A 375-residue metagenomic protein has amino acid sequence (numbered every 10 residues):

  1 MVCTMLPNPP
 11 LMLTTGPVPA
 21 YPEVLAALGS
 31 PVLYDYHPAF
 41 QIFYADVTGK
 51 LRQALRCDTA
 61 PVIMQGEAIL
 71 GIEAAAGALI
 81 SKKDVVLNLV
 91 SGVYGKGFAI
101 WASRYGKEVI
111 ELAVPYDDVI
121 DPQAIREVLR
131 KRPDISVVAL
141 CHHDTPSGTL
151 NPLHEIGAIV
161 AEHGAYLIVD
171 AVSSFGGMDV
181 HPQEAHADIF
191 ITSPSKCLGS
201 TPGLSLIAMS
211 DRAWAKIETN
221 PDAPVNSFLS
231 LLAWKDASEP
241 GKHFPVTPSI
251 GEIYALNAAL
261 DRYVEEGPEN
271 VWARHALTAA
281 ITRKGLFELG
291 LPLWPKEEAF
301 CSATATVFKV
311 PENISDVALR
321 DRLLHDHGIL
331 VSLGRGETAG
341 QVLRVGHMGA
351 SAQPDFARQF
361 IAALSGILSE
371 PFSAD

Functional and structural regions predicted by a protein language model:
P9-Q65, I69: A glycine-/small-polar-enriched, mobile loop at the entrance of the PLP active site in fold-type I
P10, E337, Q341-D375: PLP-dependent enzyme catalytic core of the Aspartate aminotransferase-like
P19-A20, S195-K284: Active-site C-terminal subdomain of aminotransferase-like
D58-L87, S91-A99: Conserved beta-loop-alpha segment that forms the PLP phosphate-binding cup at the N-terminus of a helix
I120-G176, I189: Active-site phosphate-binding strand-loop segment of PLP-dependent enzymes
Q183-S195: Conserved active-site segment immediately N-terminal to the catalytic lysine that forms the internal aldimine
P292-D326: Conserved PLP-binding catalytic core of the aspartate aminotransferase-like
